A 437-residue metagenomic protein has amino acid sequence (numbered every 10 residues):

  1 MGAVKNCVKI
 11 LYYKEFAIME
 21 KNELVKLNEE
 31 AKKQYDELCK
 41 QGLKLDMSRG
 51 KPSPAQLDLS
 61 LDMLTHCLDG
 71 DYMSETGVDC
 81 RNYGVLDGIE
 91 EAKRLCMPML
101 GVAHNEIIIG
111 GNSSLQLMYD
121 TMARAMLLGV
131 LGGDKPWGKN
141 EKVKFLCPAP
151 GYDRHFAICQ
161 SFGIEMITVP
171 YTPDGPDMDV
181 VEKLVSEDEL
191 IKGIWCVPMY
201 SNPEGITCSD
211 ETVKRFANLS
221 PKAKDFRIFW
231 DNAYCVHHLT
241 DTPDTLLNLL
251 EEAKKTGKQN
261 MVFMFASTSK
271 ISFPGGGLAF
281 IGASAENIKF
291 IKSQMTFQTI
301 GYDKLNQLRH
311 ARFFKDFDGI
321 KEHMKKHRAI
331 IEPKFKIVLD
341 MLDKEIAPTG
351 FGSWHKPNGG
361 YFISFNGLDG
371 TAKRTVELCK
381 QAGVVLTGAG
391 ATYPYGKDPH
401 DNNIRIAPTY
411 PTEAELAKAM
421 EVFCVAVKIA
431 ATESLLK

Functional and structural regions predicted by a protein language model:
I18-G88, A92-P98, Q381-V384: N-terminal "arm"/small-domain region of PLP-dependent enzymes with the aminotransferase-like
G50-P54, S114-L115, G151-D153, D174 (+9 more regions): Short, solvent-exposed loop/turn segments at secondary-structure junctions
Y72, V78-K224, C235-G257, A372 (+1 more regions): Conserved core of the PLP fold type I
G110, E251-E332, E345, T432: Conserved core segment of the aminotransferase class I/II
K325-L339, F351-N366, K380: Conserved glycine-rich beta-strand-loop-beta hairpin in the small C-terminal domain of fold type I
S364-G370, L386-V427: Conserved PLP-binding active-site segment of the aspartate aminotransferase-like
